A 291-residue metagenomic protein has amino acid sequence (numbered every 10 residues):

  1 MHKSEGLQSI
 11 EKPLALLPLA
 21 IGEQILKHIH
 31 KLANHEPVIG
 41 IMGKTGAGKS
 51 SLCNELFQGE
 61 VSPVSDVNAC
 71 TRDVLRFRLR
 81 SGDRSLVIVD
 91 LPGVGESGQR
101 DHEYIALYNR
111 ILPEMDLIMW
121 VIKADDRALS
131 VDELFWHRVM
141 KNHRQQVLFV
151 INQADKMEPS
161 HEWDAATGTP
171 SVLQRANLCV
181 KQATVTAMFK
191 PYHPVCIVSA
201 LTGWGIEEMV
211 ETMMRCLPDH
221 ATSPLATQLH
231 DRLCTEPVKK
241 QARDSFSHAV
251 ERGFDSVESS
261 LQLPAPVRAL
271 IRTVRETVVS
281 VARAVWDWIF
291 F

Functional and structural regions predicted by a protein language model:
M1-L91, W288: Conserved G1/Walker A P-loop phosphate-binding module
G59, G95-E96, R127-A128, M157-E158 (+1 more regions): Catalytic P-loop NTPase motifs of RecA-like helicase/translocase cores
T71-V74, L91-I118, I122-V139: Switch II of P-loop NTPase G domains
R84, P113-I118, N142-V147, K190-P194: Short glycine-/polar-rich loops that comprise or flank the Walker A/P-loop and associated switch/sensor motifs
I118-K181: Replace "adjacent to P-loop NTPase cores in ATP/GTP-dependent enzymes" with "adjacent to NTP-binding cores
D155-T227: Canonical P-loop GTPase G-domain recognition
V198-L201, V210-L217, D231-F291: P-loop NTP-binding site
